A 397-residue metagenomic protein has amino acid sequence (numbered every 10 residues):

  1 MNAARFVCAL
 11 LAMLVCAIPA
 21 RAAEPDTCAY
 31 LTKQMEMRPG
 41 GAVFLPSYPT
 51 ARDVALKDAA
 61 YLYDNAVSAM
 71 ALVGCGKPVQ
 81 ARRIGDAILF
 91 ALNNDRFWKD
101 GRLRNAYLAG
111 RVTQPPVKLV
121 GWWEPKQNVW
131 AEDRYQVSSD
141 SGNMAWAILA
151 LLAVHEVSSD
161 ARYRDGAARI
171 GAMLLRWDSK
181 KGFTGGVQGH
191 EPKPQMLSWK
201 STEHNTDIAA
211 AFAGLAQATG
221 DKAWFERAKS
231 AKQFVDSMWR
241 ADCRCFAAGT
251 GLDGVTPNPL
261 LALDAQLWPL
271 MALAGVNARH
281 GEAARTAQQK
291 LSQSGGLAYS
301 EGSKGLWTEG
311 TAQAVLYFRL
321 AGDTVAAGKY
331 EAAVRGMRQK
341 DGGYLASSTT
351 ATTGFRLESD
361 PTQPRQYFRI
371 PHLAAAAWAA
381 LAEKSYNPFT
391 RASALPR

Functional and structural regions predicted by a protein language model:
M1-R5: Positively charged n-region of N-terminal signal peptides that target proteins for export
V7-A17: Bacterial N-terminal signal peptides
I18-A22: Sec/Tat signal peptide C-region and signal peptidase I cleavage site
A23-T50, A59-Y63, R83, F90-V129 (+7 more regions): Extended ligand-binding clefts on enzyme/binding-domain cores
Y63-G74, I84-A87, W146-A150: Non-membrane alpha-helical segments in proteins
A69-P78, I88, Q266-L267, F318: Alpha-helical support elements that line or immediately flank enzyme active sites and cofactor-binding pockets
A71, A150, V154, L215 (+1 more regions): Residue-level signature for tetratricopeptide repeat
